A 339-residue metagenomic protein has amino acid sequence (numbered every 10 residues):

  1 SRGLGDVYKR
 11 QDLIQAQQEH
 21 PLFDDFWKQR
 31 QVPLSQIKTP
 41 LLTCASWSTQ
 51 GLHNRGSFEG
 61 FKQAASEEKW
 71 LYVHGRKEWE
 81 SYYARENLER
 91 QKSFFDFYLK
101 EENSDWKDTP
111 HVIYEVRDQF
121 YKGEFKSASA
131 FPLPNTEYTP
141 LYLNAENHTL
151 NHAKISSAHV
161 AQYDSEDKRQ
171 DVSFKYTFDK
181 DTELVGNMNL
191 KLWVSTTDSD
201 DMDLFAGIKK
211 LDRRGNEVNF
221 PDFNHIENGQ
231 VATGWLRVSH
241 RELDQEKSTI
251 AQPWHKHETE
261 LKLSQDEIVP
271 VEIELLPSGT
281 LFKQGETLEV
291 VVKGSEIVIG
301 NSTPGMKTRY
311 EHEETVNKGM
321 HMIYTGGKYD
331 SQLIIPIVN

Functional and structural regions predicted by a protein language model:
R2-Y8: Short, small-residue-biased leader/transition segments that mark boundaries at the very start of proteins
A16-P33: Active-site nucleophile elbow and catalytic-triad environment of alpha/beta-hydrolase enzymes
Q36-L41, S66-E67, T136: Short, proline-enriched alpha-helix->beta-strand connector loops that line the catalytic pocket of alpha/beta-hydrolase
T43-A45: Short beta-strand/loop motif that positions the catalytic acidic residue of the alpha/beta-hydrolase fold
Q50-G56: Conserved alpha/beta-hydrolase "acid-adjacent" motif
A64-E78: Catalytic histidine neighborhood in serine/cysteine hydrolases with alpha/beta-hydrolase-type architecture
K77-R85: Catalytic histidine-centered segment of alpha/beta-hydrolase-like enzymes
N87-E89, K100-N339: Glycine/threonine-rich phosphate-binding loop and adjacent beta-strand/alpha-helix elements that clamp
